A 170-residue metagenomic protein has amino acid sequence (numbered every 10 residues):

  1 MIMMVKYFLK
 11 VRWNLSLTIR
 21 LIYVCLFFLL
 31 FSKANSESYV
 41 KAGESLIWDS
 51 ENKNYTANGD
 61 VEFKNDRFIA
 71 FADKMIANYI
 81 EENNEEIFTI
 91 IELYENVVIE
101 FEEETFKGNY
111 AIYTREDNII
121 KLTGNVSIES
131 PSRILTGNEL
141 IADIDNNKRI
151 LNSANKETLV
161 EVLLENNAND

Functional and structural regions predicted by a protein language model:
I2-D170: Mature-chain termini and adjacent capping regions
